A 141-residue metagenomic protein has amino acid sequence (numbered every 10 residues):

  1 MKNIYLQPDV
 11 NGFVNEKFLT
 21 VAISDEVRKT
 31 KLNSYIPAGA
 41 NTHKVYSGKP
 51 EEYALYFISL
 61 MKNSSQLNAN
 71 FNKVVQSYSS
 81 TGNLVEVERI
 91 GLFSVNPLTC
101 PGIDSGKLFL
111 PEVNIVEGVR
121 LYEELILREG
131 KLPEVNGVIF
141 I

Functional and structural regions predicted by a protein language model:
N3-I141: Catalytic glycan-binding domains that act on GlcNAc-containing polysaccharides
